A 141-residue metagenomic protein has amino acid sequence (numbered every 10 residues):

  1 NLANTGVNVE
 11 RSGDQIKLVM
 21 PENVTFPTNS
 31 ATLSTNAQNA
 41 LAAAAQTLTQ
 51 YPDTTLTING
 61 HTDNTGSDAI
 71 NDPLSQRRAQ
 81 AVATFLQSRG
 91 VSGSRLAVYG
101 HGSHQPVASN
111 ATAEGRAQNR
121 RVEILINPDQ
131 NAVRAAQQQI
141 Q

Functional and structural regions predicted by a protein language model:
N1-T55, N127-Q141: Periplasmic peptidoglycan-binding/tethering modules of Gram-negative envelope proteins
A31, T35, N59-A135, I140: Periplasmic OmpA-like peptidoglycan-binding domain that tethers envelope proteins to the cell wall
